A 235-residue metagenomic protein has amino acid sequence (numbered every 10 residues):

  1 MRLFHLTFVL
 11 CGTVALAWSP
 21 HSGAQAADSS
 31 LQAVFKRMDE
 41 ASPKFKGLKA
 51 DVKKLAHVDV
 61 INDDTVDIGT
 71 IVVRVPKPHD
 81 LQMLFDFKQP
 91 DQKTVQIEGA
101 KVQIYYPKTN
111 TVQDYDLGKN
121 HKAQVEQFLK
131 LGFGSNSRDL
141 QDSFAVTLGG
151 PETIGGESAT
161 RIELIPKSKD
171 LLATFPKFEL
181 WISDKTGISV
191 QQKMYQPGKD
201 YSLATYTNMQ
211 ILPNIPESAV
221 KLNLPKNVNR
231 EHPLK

Functional and structural regions predicted by a protein language model:
M1-H5: Positively charged n-region of N-terminal signal peptides that target proteins for export
T7-A17: Bacterial N-terminal signal peptides
W18-A26: Sec/Tat signal peptide C-region and signal peptidase I cleavage site
D28, A33, Q103, Q113-Y115 (+4 more regions): Gly/Pro-enriched, hydrophobic low-complexity segments that function as extracytoplasmic propeptides/linkers
S29-I104: N-terminal mature ectodomain segment of secretory-pathway/periplasmic proteins
V52-A56, K77, F87-D91, G99-K101 (+6 more regions): A mature extracytoplasmic/lumenal domain signature
D63-I68, Q92-T94, N110-V112, F175-K177 (+1 more regions): Short, mixed charged/polar active-site loops that provide acid/base catalysis or chelate metal/phosphate cofactors
P107-D139: Glycine-rich, pocket-lining loop/helix-strand segments that form or immediately flank
